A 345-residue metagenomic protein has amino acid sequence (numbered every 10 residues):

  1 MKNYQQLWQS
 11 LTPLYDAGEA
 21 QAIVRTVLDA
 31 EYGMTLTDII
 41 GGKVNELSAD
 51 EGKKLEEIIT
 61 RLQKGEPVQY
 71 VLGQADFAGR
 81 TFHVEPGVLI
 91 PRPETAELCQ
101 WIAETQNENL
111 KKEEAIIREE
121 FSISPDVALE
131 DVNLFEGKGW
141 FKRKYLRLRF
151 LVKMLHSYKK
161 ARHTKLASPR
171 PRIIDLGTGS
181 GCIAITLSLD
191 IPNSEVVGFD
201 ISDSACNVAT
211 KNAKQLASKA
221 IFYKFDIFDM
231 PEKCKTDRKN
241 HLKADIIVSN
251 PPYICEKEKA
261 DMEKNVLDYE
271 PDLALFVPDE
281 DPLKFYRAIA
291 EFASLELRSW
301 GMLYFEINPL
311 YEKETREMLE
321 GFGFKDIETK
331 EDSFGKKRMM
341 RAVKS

Functional and structural regions predicted by a protein language model:
M1-F77: N-terminal auxiliary segments of SAM/dcSAM-dependent transferases
M1-Q9, L148, C234-D237, S345: Short, low-complexity, intrinsically disordered N-terminal peptides in bacterial proteins
Y4, V24-R25, L55, V68 (+7 more regions): A general structural signal for well-ordered alpha-helical segments in protein cores
Q6, S10, T26, K54-E57 (+6 more regions): Alpha-helical elements of Rossmann-like donor-binding domains used by nucleotide-donor carbohydrate transfer enzymes
E31, T35, K43, L62 (+5 more regions): A general structural signal marking secondary-structure boundaries and capping sites
K43, E56-D131, F135-P192, V196-K211 (+1 more regions): SAM-dependent Rossmann-like transferase core, predominantly class I methyltransferases with a strong bias toward
E51, P91-E94, F285: An acidic site on a long C-lobe helix of protein kinase domains
D190-K344: S-adenosylmethionine
